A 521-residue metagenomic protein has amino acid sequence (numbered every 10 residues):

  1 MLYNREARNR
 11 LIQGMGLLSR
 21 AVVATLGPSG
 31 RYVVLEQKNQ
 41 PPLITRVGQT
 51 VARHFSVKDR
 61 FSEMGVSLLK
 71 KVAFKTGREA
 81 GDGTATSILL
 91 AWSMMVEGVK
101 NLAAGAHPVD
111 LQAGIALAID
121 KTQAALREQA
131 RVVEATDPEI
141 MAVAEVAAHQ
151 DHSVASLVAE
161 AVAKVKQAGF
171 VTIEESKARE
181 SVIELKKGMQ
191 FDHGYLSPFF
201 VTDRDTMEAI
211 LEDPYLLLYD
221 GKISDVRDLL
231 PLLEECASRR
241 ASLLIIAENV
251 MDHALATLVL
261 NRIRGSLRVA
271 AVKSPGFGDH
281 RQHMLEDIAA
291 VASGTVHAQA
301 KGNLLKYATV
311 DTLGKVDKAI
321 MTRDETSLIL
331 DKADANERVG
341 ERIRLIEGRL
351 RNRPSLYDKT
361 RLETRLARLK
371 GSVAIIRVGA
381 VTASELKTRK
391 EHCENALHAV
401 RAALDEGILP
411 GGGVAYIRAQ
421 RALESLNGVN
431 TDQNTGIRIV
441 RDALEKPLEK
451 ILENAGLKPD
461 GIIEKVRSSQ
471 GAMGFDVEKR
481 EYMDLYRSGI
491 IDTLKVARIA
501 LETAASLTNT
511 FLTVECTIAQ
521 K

Functional and structural regions predicted by a protein language model:
M1-N39: N-terminal, positively charged regions that mediate nucleic acid binding
L2, T76-T86, I408-P410: Glycine/serine-rich anion-binding loops at beta->alpha junctions that coordinate negatively charged ligand groups
Y3, N9-L11, S62-E63, I376-K521: Extended, low-charge hydrophobic alpha-helical regions
L11, G27, G81, G105 (+8 more regions): Residue-level signature of catalytic and energy-coupling elements of molecular machines, predominantly ATP/GTP-dependent
Q40-G77, L196-E208, D213, L218-P231: Glycine-rich oxoanion-binding loops at beta->alpha junctions
L69, A73, A85-V96, A106 (+1 more regions): Small-residue-rich
N101-A144, E208-D213, Y219, K306-A333 (+1 more regions): A structural-propensity feature for long, helix-poor, extended segments
Q123-E406, P410, T517-Q520: Long, structured protein-protein interaction/assembly regions in large complexes
